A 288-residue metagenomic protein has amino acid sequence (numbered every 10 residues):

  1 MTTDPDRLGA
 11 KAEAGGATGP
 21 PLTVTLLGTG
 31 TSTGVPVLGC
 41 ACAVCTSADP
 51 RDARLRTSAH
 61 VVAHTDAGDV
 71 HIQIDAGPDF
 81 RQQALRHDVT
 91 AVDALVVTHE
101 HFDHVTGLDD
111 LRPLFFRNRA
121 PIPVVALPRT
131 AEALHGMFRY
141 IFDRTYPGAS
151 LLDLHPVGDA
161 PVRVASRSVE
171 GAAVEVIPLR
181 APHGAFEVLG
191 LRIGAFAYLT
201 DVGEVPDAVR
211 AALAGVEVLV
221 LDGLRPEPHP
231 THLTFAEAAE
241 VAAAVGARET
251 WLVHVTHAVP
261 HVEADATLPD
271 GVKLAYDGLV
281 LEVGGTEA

Functional and structural regions predicted by a protein language model:
T2-L199, D265-E287: Binuclear metal-dependent hydrolase catalytic cores
E204-T286: Cap/insert and terminal regions of metallo-dependent hydrolase folds
